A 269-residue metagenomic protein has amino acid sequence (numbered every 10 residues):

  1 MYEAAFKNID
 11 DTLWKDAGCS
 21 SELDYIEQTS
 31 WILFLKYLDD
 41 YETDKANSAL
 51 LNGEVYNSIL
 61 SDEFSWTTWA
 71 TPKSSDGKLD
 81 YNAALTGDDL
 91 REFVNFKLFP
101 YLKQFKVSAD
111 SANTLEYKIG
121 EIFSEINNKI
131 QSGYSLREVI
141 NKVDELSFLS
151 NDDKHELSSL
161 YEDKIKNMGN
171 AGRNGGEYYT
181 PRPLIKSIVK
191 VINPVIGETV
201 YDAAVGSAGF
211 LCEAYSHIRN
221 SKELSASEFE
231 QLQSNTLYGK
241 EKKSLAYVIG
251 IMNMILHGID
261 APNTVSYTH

Functional and structural regions predicted by a protein language model:
M1-I196, P262-Y267: Non-catalytic, mostly N-terminal accessory regions of nucleic-acid modification and defense proteins
G175-Y267: Conserved S-adenosyl-L-methionine
